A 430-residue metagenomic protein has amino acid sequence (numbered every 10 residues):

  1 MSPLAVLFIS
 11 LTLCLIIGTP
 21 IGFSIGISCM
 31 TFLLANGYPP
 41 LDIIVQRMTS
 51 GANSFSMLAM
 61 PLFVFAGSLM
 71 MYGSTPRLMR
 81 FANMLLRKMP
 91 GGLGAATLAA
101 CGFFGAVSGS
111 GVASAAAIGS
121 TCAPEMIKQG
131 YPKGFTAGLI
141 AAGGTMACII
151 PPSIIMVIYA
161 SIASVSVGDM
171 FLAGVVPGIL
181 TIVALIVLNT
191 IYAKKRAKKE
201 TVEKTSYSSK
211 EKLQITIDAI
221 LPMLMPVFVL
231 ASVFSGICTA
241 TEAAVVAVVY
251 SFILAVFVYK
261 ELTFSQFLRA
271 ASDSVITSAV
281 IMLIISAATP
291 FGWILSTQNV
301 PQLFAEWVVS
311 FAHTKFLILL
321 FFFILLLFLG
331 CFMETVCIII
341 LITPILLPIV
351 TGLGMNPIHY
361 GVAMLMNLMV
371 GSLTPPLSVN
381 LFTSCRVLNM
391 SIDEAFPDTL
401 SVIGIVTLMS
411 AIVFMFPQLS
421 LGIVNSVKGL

Functional and structural regions predicted by a protein language model:
M1-L430: Alpha-helical transmembrane segments of multi-pass membrane transport proteins
